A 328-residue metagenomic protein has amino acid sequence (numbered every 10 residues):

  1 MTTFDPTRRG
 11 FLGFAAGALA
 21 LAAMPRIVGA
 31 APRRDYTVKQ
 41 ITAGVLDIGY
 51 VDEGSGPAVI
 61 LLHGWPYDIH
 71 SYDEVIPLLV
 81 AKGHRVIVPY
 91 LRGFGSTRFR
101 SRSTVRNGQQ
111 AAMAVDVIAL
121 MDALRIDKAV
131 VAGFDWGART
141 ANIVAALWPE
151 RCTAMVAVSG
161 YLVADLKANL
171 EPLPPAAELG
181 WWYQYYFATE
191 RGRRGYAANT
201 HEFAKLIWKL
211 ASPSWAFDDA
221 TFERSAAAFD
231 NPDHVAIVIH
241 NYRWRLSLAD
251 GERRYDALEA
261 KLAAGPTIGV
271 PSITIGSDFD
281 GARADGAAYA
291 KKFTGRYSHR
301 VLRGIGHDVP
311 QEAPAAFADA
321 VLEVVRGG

Functional and structural regions predicted by a protein language model:
T2-A18: N-terminal secretory signal peptides and thylakoid transit peptides that target proteins across membranes
P6, P232, G281-A282, D308-E312: A short, basic/aromatic alpha-helical/loop segment that forms part of the nucleotidyl-sugar donor-binding site
A23-P25: N-terminal signal peptide c-region/cleavage motif recognized by signal peptidases
A31-Y36, D47-I48, F94-K128, A132 (+1 more regions): Flexible "cap/lid" subdomain of the alpha/beta-hydrolase fold that forms the substrate-access gate
T37-A43: Short acidic-hydrophobic surface loop/beta-edge motif
G44-D52: A short loop-to-beta-strand scaffold at the N-terminal edge of the catalytic core in hydrolase folds
D52-R98: Conserved HGGG/HGGXW glycine-rich cap/lid loop of the alpha/beta-hydrolase fold
S298-G328: Catalytic active-site module of serine/aspartate enzymes centered on a nucleophile-bearing elbow/loop
